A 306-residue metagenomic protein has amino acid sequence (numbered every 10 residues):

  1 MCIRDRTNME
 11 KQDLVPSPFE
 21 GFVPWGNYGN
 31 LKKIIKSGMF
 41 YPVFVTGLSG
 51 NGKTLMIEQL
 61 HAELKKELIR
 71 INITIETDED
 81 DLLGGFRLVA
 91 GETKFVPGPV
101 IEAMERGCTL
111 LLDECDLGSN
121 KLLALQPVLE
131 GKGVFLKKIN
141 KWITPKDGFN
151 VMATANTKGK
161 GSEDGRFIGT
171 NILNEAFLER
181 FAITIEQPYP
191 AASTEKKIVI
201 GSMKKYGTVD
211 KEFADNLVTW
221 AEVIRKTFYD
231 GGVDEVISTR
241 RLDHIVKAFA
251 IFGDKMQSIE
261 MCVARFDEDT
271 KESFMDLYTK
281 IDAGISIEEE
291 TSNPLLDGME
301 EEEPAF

Functional and structural regions predicted by a protein language model:
R4-F306: C-terminal regulatory/interaction module of P-loop NTP-utilizing enzymes
